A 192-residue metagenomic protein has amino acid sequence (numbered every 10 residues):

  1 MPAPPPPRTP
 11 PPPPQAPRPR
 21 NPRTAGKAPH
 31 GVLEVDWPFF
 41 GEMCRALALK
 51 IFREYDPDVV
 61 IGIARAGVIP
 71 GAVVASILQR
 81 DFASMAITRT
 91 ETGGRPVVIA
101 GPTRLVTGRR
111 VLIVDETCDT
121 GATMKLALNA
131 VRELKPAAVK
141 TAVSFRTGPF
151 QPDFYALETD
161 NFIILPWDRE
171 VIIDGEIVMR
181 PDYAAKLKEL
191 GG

Functional and structural regions predicted by a protein language model:
P2, P17-G31, N129-G192: PRPP-dependent phosphoribosyltransferase catalytic core
P2-P57: Active-site-facing substrate-recognition patch
E42-T90: Conserved PRPP/pyrophosphate-binding segment of the phosphoribosyltransferase/PRPP-pathway fold
R53-D56, V106-T107, L134-K135: Glycine-rich phosphate-binding loop signature in dinucleotide/nucleotide-binding domains
V59, A83, L112, K140-A142: A structural signal for isolated positions on well-ordered beta-strands in alpha/beta enzyme cores
I61-A64, D115, V143-F145: Short beta-strand/turn micro-motifs composed of small residues that flank or help shape donor/cofactor-binding pockets
S76-L112, T120-N129: Short, glycine/charge-rich flexible loops or terminal/linker lids adjacent to PRPP-binding catalytic cores
